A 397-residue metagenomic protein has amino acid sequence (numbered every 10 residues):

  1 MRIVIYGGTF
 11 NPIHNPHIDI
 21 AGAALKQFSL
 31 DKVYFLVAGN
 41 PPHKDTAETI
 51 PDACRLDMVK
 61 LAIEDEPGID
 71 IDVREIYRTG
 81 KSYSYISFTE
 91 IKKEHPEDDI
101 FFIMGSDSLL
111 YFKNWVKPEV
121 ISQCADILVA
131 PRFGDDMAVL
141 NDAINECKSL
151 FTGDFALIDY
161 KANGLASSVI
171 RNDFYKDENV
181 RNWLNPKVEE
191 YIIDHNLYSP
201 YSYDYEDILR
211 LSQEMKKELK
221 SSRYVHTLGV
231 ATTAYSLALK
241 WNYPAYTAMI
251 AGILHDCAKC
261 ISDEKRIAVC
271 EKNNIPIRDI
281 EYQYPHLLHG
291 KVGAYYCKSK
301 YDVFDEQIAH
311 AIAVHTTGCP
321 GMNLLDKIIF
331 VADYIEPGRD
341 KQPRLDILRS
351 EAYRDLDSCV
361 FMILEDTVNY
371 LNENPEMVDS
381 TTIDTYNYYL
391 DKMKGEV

Functional and structural regions predicted by a protein language model:
M1-D207, K298: Nucleotidyltransferase catalytic core that binds NTPs
H14-H17, H43, H226, H255 (+2 more regions): Histidine-centered active-site/metal-ligand motif
T49-C54, R78-S82, S221, V225 (+4 more regions): Residues at secondary-structure transition points
K81-I91, H95-D98, C257-H289, P375-T385 (+1 more regions): N-terminal leader/targeting helix
N179-I208, N369-V397: Charged phosphate-binding loop/patch that engages nucleotide di/tri-phosphates or the phosphate backbone of nucleic
Q213-K217, Y235, L239-M362: Divalent metal-dependent catalytic cores for phosphoryl transfer on phosphate-bearing substrates
F361, E365-N369: Internal alpha/beta core interface subdomains
